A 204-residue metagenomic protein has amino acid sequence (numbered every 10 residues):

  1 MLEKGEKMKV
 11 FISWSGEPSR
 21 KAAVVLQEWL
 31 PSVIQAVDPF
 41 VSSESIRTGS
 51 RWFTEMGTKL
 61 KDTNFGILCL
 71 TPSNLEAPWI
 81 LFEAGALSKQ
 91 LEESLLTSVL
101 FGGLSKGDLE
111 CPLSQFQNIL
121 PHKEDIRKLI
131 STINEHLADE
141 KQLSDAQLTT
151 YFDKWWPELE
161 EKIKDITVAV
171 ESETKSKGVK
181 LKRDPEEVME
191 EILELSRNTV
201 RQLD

Functional and structural regions predicted by a protein language model:
L2-E28, L104-D204: C-terminal interaction surface of TIR/SEFIR-family domains
M8, Q35-V37, K61-G66, L91-T97 (+1 more regions): Short glycine-/polar-rich loops that comprise or flank the Walker A/P-loop and associated switch/sensor motifs
I12-S15, S43, L70-P72: Short glycine-centered, acidic/aromatic-flanked micro-motifs in structured strand/loop junctions that mark active-site
K21, R51, W79-F82, E187: Short, well-structured alpha-helical interface segments that form or flank functional binding sites
V25-W29, E55, K59-D62, F82-A86 (+1 more regions): Alpha-helical scaffold elements adjacent to nucleotide-binding pockets in ATP/GTP-utilizing enzyme cores
L26-G57, S73-I80: Conserved BB-loop
D62-L104: Amphipathic helical hotspot of TIR/SEFIR-family domains
